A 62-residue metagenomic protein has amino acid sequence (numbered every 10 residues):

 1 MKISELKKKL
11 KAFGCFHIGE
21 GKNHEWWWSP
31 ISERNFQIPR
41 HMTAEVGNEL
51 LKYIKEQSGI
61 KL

Functional and structural regions predicted by a protein language model:
M1-E20, P30-L62: Basic nucleic-acid-binding interfaces
H24-W28: Minor-groove-contacting beta-hairpin "wing" of winged helix-turn-helix DNA-binding domains
